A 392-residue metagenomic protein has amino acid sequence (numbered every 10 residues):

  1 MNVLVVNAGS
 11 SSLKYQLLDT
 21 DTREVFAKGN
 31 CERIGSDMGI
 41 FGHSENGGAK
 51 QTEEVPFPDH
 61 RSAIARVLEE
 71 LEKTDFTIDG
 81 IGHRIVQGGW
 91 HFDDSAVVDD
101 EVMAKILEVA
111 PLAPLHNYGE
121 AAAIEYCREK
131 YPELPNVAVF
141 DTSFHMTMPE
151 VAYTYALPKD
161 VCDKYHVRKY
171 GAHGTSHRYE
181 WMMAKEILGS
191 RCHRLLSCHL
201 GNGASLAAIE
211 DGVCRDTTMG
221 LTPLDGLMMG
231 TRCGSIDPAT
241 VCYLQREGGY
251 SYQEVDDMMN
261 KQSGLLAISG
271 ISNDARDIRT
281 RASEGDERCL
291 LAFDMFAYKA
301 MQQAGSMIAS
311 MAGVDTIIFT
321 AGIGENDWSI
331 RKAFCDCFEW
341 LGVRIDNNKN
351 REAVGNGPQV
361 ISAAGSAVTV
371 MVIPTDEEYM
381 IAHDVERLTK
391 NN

Functional and structural regions predicted by a protein language model:
V3, S12-F57: Short glycine-rich, Thr/Ser-proximal phosphate-binding strand/loop in the N-terminal lobe of ATP-dependent enzymes
A8-G9, R84-G88, L200-N202, V314 (+1 more regions): Glycine-rich beta-strand-to-loop/alpha-helix junction loops that act as flexible
L71-H116, V137, S143-A152: Short beta-strand-loop/turn "lid" adjacent to the catalytic site in phosphate-handling enzymes
H83, P114-Y118, P135-F140, M146 (+4 more regions): General beta-strand structural signal in soluble alpha/beta enzymes
F144-Q245: Glycine-rich phosphate-binding loop of actin/hexokinase-like ATP-binding domains
E210, D216-S251, D257, A321-A353: Catalytic phosphate/nucleotide-handling subdomain of diverse soluble enzymes
D257, G264-I268, A275-S310: Adenine-nucleotide phosphate-binding core of ATP-dependent small-molecule kinases
L290, D294-D315, G324-N392: Internal helix-turn-beta structural module
